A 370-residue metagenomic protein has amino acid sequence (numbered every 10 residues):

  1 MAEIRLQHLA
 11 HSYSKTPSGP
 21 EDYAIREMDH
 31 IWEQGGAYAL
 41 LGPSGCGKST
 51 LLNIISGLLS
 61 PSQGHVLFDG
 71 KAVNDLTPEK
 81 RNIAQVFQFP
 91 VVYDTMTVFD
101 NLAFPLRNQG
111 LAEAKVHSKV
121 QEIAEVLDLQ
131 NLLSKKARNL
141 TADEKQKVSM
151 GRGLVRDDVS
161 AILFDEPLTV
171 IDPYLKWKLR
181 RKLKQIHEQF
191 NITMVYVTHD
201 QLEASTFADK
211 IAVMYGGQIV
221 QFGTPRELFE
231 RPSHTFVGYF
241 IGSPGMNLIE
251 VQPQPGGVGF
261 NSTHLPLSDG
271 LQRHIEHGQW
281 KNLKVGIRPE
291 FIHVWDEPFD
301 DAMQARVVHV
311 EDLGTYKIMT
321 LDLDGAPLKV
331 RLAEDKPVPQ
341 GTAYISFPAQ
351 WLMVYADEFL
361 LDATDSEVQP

Functional and structural regions predicted by a protein language model:
M1-L6, S12-E27, I31-Q34, D75-T77: A short, flexible loop at the N-terminus of ABC-type nucleotide-binding domains that lies
Y38-A39, Q85: Short beta-strand immediately N-terminal to the Walker A/P-loop
L41-P43: The feature captures the beta-strand-to-loop junction immediately N-terminal to the Walker
S49-L52, V148-M150: ABC ATPase nucleotide-binding domain helices that frame the ATP-binding cleft
S56: Helix-to-loop junction immediately C-terminal to a conserved catalytic motif
G64-A72: Conserved ABC transporter NBD signature motif
N82, Q88, V92-F236: ABC ATPase nucleotide-binding domains
P255-P370: Non-catalytic connector elements of ABC transporters
